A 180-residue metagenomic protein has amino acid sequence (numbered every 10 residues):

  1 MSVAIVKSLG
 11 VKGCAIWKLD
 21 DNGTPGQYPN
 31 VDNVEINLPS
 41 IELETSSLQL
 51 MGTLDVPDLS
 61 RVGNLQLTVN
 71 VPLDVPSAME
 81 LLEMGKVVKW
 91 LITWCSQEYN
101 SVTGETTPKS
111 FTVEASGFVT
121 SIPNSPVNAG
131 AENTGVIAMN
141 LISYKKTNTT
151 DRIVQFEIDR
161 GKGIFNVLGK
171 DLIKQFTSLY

Functional and structural regions predicted by a protein language model:
M1-E42, L168, Q175-Y180: Polar/acidic, low-complexity leader/linker segments enriched in S/T/G and N/D
V31-R61: A positional/architectural concept
D32, G63-L67, M84-W90, K109-F111 (+1 more regions): A generic structural signal for short beta-strands and their flanking turns/coil linkers
T53-P76, A131-Y144: Oligomerization/assembly interface segments of phage tail-like spikes and tubes
D55, A78-E80, N100-G104, I122-A129: Catalytic micro-motifs at enzyme active sites that drive phosphoryl/nucleotidyl and oxygen chemistry
V71-S77, W94-N100, G117-S121, L141-K146: Beta-strand elements of well-folded, non-transmembrane domains
L81-V113: Short, acidic/charged, Gly/Pro-enriched secondary-structure junctions
G117-Y180: Mixed-charge, glycine-accented linear interaction segment located at domain edges/termini
